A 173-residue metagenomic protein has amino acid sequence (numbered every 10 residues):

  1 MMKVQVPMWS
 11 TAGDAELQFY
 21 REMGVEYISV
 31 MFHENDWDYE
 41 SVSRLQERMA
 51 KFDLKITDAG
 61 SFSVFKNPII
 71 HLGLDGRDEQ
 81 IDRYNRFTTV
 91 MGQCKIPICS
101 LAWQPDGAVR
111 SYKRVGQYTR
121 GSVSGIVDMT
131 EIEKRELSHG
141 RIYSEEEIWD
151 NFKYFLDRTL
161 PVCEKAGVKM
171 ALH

Functional and structural regions predicted by a protein language model:
M1-M2, K55-H71, E131-G140: N-terminal small/glycine-rich loop or linker at the start of catalytic domains across soluble metabolic enzymes
M1-S10, L45-K51, P68-I69: Mobile, glycine- and charge-enriched loop segments and immediately flanking short secondary-structure elements within
M2-P7, E26-V30, I56-S61, C99-L101 (+1 more regions): Hydrophobic faces of well-ordered beta-strands that scaffold small-molecule active sites in alpha/beta enzyme cores
V6-A15, M31-R44, D106-V109: Acidic-and-aromatic substrate-binding clefts and catalytic sites of carbohydrate-active enzymes
W9-E22, S41-L45, E79-T89: Short, acidic/polar
Y20, I28, M49, M91 (+1 more regions): Conserved, mostly hydrophobic/aromatic
E22-E40, G60-D75: N-terminal substrate-binding region of glycoside hydrolase catalytic domains
H71-L172: Active-site acidic/histidine proton-transfer and metal-coordination neighborhood in alpha/beta enzyme cores
